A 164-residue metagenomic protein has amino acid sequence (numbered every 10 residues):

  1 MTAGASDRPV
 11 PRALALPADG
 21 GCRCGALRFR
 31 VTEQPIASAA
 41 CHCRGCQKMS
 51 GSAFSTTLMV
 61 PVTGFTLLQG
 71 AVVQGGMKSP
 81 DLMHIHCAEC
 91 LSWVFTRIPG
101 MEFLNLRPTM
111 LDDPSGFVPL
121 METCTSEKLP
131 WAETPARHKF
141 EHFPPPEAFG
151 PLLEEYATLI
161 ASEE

Functional and structural regions predicted by a protein language model:
M1-G21, A26-E164: A short Gly-Trp-Pro
